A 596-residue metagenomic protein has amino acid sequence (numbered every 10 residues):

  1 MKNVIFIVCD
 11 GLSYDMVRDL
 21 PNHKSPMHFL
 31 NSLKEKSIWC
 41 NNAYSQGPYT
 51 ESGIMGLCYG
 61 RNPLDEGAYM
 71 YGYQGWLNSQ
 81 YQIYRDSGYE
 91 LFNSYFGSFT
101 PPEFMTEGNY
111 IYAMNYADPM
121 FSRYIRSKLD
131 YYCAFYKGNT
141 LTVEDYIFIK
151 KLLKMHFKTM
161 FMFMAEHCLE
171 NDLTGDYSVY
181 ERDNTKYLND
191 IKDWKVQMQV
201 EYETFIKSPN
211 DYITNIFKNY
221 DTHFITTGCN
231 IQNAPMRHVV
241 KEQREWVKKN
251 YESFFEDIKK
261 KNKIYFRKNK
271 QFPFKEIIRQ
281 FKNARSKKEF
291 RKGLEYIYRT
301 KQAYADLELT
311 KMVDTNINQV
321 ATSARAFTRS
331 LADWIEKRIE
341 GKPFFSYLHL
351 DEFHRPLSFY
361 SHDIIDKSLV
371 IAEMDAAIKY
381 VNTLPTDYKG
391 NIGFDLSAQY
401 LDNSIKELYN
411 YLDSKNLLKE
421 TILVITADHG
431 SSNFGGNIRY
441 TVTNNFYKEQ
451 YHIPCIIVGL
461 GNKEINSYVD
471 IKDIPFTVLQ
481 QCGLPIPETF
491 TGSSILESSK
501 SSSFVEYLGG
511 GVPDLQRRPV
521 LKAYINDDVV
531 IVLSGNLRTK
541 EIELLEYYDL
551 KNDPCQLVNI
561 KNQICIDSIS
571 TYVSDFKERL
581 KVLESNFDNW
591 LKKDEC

Functional and structural regions predicted by a protein language model:
K2-R18, S32-L33, L57, Y84 (+8 more regions): Beta-strand elements within well-structured catalytic alpha/beta cores of enzymes that handle phosphate/sulfate esters
V4, M16, H28, N318 (+5 more regions): A long, amphipathic alpha-helix that forms part of the scaffold/cap immediately adjacent to metal-dependent active
V4-I5, L12, C455, V478 (+1 more regions): A short aromatic-rich beta-strand->coil structural motif
D10-Y14, W39, Q46-E51, N62-L64 (+10 more regions): Short, solvent-exposed loop/turn segments at secondary-structure junctions
Y14-P343, H349-S361, I495: Active-site-proximal alpha/beta segments of enzymes that process anionic O-linked groups
G53-C58, Y409, Y440-T489, S493-K500: Substrate-binding rim/cap in mid-to-C-terminal beta-strand-loop elements of soluble/periplasmic
H362-K367, Y411-G461, D470, G509-P513: Histidine-centered active-site microenvironments of extracellular/periplasmic hydrolases and transferases
S431-G435, Q480-E546, L550: C-terminal cap/loop subdomain of S1 sulfatases and analogous C-terminal strand-loop tails that border
